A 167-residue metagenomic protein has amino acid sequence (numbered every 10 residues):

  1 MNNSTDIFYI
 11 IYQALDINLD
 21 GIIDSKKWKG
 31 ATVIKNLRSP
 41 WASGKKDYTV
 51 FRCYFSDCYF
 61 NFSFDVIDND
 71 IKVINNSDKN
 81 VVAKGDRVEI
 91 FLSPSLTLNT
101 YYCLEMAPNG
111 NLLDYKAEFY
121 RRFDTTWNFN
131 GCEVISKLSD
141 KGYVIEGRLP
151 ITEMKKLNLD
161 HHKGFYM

Functional and structural regions predicted by a protein language model:
M1-M167: Structural preference for beta-rich elements and adjacent junctions enriched in aromatics
